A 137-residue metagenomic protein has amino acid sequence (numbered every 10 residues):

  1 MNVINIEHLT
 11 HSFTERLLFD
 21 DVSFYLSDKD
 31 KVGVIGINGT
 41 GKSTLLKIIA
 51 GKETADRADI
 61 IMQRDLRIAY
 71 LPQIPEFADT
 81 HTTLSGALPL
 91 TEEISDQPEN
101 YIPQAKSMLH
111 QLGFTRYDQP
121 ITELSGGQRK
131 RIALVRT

Functional and structural regions predicted by a protein language model:
N2, H8, L66-I68, Q73-I132 (+1 more regions): ABC-family P-loop ATPase nucleotide-binding domains
I4, L18-D21: Conserved structural motif at the start of ABC-family nucleotide-binding domains
H8-T10, D21-F24, D59: Conserved N-terminal beta-strand of ABC nucleotide-binding domains
L26-D28: Conserved hydrophobic segment flanking the Walker A/P-loop of ABC-type ATPase nucleotide-binding domains
I35-I37: The feature captures the beta-strand-to-loop junction immediately N-terminal to the Walker
A50: Helix-to-loop junction immediately C-terminal to a conserved catalytic motif
D56-R64: ABC nucleotide-binding domain "signature motif"
